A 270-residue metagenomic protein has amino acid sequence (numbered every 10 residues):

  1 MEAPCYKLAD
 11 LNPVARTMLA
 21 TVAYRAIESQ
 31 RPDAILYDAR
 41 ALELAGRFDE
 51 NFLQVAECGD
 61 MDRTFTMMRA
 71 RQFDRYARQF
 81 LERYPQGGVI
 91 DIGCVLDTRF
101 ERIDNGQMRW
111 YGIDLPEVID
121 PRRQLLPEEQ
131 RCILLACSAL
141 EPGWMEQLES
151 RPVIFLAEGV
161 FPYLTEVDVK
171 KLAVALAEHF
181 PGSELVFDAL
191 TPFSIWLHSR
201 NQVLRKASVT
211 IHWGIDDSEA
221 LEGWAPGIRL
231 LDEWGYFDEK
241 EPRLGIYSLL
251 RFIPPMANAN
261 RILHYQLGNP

Functional and structural regions predicted by a protein language model:
M1-I90, C94-C137, L148-E149: Rossmann-like AdoMet
E141-R151: Short amphipathic alpha-helix with an adjacent loop that forms part of the alpha/beta core around
F155-L156: A conserved beta-strand element that flanks and buttresses the S-adenosyl-L-methionine
Y163-L176: A short, conserved alpha-helix within the catalytic core of class I
H179-P192: Conserved beta-strand signature within the Rossmann-like core of class I S-adenosyl-L-methionine
P192-V209: Short, glycine-/aromatic-enriched active-site segment of Class I SAM-dependent methyltransferases
S208-Y236: Short alpha-helix
E239, R243-P270: Core SAM-dependent methyltransferase catalytic element
